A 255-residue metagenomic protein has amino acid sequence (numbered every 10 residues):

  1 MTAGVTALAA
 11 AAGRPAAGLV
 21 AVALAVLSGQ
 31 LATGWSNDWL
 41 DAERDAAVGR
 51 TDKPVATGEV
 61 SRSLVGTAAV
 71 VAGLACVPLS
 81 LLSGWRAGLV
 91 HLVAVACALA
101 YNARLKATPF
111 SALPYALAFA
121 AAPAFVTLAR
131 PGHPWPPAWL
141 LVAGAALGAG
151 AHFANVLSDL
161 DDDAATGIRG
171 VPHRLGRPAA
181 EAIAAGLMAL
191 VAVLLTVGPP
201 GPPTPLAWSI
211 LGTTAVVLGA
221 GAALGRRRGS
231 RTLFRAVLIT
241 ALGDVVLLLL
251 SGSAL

Functional and structural regions predicted by a protein language model:
M1-L255: Multi-pass alpha-helical membrane architecture of UbiA-family and related isoprenoid/lipid prenyltransferases
